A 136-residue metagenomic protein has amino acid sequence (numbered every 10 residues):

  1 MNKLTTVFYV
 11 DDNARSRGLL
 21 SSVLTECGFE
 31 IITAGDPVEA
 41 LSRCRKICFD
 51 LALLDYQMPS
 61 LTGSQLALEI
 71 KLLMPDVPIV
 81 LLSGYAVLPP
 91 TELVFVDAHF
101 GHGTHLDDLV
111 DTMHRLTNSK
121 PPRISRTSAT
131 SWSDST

Functional and structural regions predicted by a protein language model:
L4-R15, L20-L24, A52: Conserved acidic segment of CheY-like receiver
F8, T33-L51: Acidic, metal-coordinating helix/loop segments flanking the phosphotransfer/catalytic sites of two-component signaling
D36, T62-L66: Acidic catalytic/metal-coordinating carboxylates
R45-I47, E69-D76, V94: Conserved phosphotransfer cores of two-component systems
D55: Active-site residues of response regulator receiver
M58: Receiver (REC) domain active-site loop signature in two-component systems and cognate sites in sensor histidine kinases
F95-K120: Output/docking surface of receiver
